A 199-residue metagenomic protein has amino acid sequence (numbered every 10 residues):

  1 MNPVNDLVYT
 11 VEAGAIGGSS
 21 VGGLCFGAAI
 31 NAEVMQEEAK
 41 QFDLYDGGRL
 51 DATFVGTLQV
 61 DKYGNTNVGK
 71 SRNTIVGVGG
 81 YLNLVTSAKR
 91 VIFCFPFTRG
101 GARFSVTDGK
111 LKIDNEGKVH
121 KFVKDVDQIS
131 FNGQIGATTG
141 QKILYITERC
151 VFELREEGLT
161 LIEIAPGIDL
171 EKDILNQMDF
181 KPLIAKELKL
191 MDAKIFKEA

Functional and structural regions predicted by a protein language model:
M1-G22: Catalytic or ion-translocation cores adjacent to nucleophile or general acid/base/metal-coordination motifs in diverse
G18-E198: Conserved phosphate- and dinucleotide-binding cores of soluble alpha/beta proteins, encompassing both enzyme active
